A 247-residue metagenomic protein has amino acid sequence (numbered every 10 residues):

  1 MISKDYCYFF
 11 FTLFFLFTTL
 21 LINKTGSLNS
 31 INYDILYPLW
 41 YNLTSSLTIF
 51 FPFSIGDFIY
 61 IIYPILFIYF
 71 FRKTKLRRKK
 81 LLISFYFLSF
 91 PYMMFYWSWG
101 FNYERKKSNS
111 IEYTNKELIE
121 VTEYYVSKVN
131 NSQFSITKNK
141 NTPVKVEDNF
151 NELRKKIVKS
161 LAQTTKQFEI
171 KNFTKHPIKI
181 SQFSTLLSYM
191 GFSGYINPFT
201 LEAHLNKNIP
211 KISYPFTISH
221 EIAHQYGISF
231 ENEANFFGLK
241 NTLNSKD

Functional and structural regions predicted by a protein language model:
M1-F10: N-terminal membrane topogenic signal
L13-F71: Membrane-embedded alpha-helical segments of integral membrane proteins
P52, F216-K240: Active-site recognition of the HExxH zinc-binding catalytic motif
Y60, I65-Y69, T74-N109: Transmembrane alpha-helices and immediately adjacent membrane-cytoplasm interface residues in multi-pass integral
F101-E169: Membrane-interface segments at or immediately adjacent to transmembrane helices that form the boundary between
E117, N149, N206-Y214, Q225-E233: Extracytoplasmic/periplasmic, Sec-exported soluble proteins
T122-Y125, V129, S229-D247: Post-HExxH zinc-binding segment in Zn-dependent metallohydrolases
K140-A203, K207, K211: Auxiliary, metal-adjacent structural segments of Zn-dependent hydrolase domains
